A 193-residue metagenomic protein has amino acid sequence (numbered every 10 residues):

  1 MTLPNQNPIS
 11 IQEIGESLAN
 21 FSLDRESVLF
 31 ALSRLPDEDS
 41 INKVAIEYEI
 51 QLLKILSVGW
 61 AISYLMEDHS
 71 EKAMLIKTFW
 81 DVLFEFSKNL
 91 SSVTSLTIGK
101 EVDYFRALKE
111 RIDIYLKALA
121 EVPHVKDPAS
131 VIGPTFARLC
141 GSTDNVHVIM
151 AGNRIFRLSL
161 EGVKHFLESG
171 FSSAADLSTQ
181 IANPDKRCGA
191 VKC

Functional and structural regions predicted by a protein language model:
M1-K43: Short N-terminal edge-element motif at the start of the domain
E16-A19, L23, I55-M66, W80-S91 (+3 more regions): Alpha-helical repeat scaffolds in large eukaryotic proteins
E26-K72: N-terminal interaction modules that seed assembly of large macromolecular complexes
I41-K43, I76-L90, A107-I112: Eukaryote-specific, cytoplasm-facing alpha-helical/coiled-coil scaffolding segments in long proteins
K88-C193: Helix-driven interaction modules
